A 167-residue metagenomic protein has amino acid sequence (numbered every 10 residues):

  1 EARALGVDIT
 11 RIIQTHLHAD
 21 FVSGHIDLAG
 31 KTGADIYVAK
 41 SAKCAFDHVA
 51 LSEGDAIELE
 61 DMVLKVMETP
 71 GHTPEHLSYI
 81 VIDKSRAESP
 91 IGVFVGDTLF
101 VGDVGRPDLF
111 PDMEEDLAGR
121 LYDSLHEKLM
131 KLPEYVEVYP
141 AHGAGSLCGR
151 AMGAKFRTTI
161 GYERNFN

Functional and structural regions predicted by a protein language model:
E1-P70, I82-I91: Active-site HxH/HxHxD metal-binding segment of metal-dependent hydrolases
L17, S41, T73, G92 (+3 more regions): Active-site metal-binding loops of divalent metal-dependent hydrolases
G24, D47, E53, G96 (+3 more regions): Glycine-rich, flexible loop/turn motifs
E75, S85, V95: Active-site-proximal loop/helix segments of hydrolase catalytic cores
L77-V81: Short beta-strand scaffold segments in enzyme catalytic cores
R86-E88, G92, G102, E115-N167: Divalent-metal (often Zn2+) His-rich catalytic cores of metallo-beta-lactamase-fold enzymes
D108-E115: Short glycine-enriched, charge-decorated loop/helix-capping segments at active-site entrances that position
